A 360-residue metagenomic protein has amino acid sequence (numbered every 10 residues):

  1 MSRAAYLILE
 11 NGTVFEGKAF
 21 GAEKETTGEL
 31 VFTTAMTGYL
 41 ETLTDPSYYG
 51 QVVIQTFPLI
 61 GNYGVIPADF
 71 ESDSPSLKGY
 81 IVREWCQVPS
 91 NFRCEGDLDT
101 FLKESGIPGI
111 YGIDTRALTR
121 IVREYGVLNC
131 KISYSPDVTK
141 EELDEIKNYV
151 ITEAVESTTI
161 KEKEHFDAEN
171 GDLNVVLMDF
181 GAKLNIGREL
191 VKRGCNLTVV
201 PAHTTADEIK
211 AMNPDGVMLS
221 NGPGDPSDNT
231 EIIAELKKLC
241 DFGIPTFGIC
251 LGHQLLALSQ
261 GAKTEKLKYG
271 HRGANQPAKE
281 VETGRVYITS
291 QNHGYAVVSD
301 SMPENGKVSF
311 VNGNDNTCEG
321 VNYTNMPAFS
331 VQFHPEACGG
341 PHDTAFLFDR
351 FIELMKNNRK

Functional and structural regions predicted by a protein language model:
M1-D207, A211-M212, P226, C338 (+1 more regions): RNA-binding accessory domains that recognize and position tRNA/RNA substrates
A19-F20, F57, Q291, G313 (+2 more regions): Short clusters of small/polar residues that mark proteolytic maturation junctions
P108, N174, P245-F247, K263 (+1 more regions): Proline-centered loop/turn at the N-terminus of a beta-strand
D114, C250, H293, H334: Active-site glycine-centered loops adjacent to acidic/histidine catalytic or metal-binding residues that shape
N174-D179, T289-S290, F329-F333: Active-site-proximal beta-strand elements of phosphoester/diester hydrolases
N196, P245, I288, P327-F329: Structural signature of beta-strand start/N-cap positions in the alpha/beta core of ABC transporter nucleotide-binding
A211, D215-G216, S220-I288, A296 (+1 more regions): Cysteine-nucleophile active-site neighborhood
G284-M326: Catalytic beta-strand/loop cores that center a nucleophilic Ser/Cys/Thr and support acyl-enzyme chemistry
